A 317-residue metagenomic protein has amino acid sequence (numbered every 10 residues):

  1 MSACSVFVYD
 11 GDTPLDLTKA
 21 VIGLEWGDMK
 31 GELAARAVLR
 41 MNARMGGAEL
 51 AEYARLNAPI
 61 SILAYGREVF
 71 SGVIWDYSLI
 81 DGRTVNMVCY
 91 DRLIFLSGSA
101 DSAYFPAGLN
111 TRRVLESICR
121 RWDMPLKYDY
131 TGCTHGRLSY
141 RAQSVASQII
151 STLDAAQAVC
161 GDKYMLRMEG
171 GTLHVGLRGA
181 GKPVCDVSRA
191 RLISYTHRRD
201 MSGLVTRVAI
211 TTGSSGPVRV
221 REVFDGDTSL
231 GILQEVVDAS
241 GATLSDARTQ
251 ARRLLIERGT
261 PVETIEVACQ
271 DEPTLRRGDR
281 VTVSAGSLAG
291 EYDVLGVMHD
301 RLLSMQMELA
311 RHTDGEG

Functional and structural regions predicted by a protein language model:
M1-L96, V184-T196: Assembly/oligomerization scaffold segments
S2-F7, D154, K163-D300, S304 (+1 more regions): Acidic, small/polar-enriched beta strand-loop surface segments
K19, S61-C89, M165, V281-R311: Short beta-strand and beta-hairpin "edge-sheet" elements
M41, C89-D91, L177-G179, T212 (+1 more regions): Flexible glycine-/small-residue-rich
D81-R191, Y195-H197: Charged- and aromatic-enriched interaction segments used to assemble and dock large macromolecular complexes
P106, T313-G317: Glycine- and charge-enriched low-complexity intrinsically disordered segments
